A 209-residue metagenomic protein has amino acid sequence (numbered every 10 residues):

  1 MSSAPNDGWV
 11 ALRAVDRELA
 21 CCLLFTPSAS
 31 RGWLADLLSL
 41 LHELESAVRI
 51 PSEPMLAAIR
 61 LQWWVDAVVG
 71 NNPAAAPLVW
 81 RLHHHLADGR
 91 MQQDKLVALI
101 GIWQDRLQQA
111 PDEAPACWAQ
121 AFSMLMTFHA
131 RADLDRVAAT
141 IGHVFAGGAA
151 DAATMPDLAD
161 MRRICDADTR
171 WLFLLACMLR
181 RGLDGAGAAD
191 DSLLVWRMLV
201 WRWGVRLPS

Functional and structural regions predicted by a protein language model:
S2-V65, A74-H83, K95-I100, P115-S209: Catalytic cores of Mg2+-dependent Asp-rich isoprenoid enzymes
V68: Glycine-rich loop at the start of a catalytic domain that most often binds anionic cofactors/ligands
N71, L82-Q109: Hydrophobic alpha-helical segments and helix pairs
